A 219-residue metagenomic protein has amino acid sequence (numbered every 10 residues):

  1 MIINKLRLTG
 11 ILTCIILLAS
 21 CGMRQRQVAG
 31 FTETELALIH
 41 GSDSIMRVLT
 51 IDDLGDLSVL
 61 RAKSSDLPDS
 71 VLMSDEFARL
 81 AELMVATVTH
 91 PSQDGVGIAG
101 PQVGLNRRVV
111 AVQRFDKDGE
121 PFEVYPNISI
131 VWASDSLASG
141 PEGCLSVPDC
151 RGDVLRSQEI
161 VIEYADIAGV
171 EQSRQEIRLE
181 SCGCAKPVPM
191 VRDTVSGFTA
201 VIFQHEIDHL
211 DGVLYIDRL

Functional and structural regions predicted by a protein language model:
M1-A19: Sec-dependent bacterial lipoprotein signal peptides
C21-L219: Positively charged
